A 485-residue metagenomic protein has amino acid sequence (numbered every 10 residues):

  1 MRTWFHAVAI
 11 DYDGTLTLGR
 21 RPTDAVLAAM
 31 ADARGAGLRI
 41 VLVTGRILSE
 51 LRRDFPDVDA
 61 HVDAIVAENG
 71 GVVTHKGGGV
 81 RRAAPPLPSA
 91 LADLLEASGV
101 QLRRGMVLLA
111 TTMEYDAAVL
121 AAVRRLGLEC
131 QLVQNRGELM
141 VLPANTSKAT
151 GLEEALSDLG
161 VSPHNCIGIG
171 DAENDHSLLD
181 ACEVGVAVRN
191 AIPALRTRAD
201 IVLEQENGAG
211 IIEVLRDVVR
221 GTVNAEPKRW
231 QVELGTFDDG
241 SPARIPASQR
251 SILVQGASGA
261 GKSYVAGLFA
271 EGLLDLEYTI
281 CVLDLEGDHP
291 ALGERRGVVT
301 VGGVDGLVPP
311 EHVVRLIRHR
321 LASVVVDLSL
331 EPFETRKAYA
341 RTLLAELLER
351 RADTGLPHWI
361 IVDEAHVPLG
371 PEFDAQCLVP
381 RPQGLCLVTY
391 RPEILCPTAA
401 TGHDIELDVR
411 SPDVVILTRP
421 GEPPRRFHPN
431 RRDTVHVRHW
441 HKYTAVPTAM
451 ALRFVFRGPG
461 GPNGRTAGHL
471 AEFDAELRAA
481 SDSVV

Functional and structural regions predicted by a protein language model:
R2-W4, T23, A149-R229: Mg2+-dependent phosphoryl-transfer enzymes with acidic/Ser/Thr/Gly-rich catalytic loops
W4-R20, L179: Asp-based phosphoryl-transfer active-site loop
Y12, L285, D363-A365: Walker B catalytic acidic pair
R21-G105: Active-site phosphate-binding/coordination module
I65, G185-A187, V202, L385-C386 (+1 more regions): Short, well-ordered beta-strand core segments
P88-A181, N190: Conserved acidic, metal-coordinating active-site core of Asp-based, Mg2+-dependent phosphoryl-transfer enzymes
G221, R229, D404-V484: Phosphate-binding and hydrolysis-coupling loops of NTP-dependent motor/remodeling domains
K228-W359, P368-D404, F454-V485: P-loop NTPase catalytic phosphate-binding loop
